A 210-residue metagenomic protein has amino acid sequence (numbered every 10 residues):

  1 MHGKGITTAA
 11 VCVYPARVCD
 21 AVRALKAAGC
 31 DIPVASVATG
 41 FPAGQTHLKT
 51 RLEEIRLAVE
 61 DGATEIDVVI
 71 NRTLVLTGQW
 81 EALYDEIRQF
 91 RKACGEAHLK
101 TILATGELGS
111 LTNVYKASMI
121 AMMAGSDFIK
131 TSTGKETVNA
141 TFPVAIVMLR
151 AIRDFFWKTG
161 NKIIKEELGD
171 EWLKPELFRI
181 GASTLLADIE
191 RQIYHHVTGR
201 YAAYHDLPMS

Functional and structural regions predicted by a protein language model:
M1-I6, A16-S210: Alpha/beta enzyme core
T7-V11: Metallocofactor- and cofactor-centric catalytic cores in central/energy metabolism, strongly enriched
